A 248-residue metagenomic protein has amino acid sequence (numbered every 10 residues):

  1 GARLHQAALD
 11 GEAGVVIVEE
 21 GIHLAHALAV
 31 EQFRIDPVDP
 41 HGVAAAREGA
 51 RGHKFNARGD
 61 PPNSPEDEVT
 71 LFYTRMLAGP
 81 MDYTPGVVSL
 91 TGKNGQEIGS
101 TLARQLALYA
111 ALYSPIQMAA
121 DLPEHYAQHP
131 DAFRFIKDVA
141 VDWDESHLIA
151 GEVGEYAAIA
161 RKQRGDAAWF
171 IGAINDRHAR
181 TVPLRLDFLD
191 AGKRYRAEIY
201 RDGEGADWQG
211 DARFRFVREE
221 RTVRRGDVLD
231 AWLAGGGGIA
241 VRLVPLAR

Functional and structural regions predicted by a protein language model:
G1-R3, G14, E31-G92, Q96-T101: Aromatic- and carboxylate-enriched substrate-binding clefts and catalytic-loop regions of carbohydrate-active enzymes
Q6-A7, G11-A13, E20-A27, D36: Alpha-helix boundary/capping motif
E31, P115-H129, E145-H147, P183 (+1 more regions): Acidic/polar loop patches that form or flank catalytic/metal-binding clefts of enzymes that bind anionic ligands
A111, I171, G236: Conserved, mostly hydrophobic/aromatic
E124-F170, D207-R213: Glycan-recognition and catalytic regions of carbohydrate-active enzymes
V153-A191, I239-R242: Carbohydrate-binding surface patches
I199-G226: Solvent-exposed beta-strand/loop surfaces of large extracellular or lumenal domains
E220-R248: C-terminal beta-strand-rich structural cap/linker in extracellular carbohydrate-active enzymes
